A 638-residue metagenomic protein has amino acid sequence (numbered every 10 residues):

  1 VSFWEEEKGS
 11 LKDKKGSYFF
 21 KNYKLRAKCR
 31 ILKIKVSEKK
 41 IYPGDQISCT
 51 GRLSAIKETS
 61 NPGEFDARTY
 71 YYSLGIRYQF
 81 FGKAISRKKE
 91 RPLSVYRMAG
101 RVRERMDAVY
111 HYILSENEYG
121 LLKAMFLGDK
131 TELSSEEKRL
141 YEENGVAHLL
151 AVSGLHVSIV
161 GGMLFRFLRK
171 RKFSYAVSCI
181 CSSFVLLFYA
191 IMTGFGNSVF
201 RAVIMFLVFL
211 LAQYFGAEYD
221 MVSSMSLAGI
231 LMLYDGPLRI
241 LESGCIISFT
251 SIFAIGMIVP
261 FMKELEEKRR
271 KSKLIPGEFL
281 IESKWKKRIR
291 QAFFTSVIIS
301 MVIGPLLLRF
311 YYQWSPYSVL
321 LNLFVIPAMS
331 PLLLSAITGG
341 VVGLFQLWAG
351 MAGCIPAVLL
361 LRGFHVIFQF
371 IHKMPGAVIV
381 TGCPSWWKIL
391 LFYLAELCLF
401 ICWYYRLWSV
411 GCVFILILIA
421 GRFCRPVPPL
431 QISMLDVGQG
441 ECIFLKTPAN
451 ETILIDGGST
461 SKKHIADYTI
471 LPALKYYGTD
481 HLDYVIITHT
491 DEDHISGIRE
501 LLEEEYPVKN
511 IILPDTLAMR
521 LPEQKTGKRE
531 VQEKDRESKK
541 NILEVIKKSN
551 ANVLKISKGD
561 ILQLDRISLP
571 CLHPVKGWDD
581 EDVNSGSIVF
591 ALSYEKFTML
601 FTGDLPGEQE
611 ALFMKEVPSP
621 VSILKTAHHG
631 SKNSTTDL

Functional and structural regions predicted by a protein language model:
V1-H148, Y468-K475, H481, T516-N584 (+1 more regions): Membrane-interface helix/helix-cap signal primarily in integral membrane proteins
C49, Y71-M205, L210, M301 (+6 more regions): Aromatic-rich juxtamembrane segments at the membrane interface
G51, M125, S153, G194 (+14 more regions): Divalent metal-coordination and catalytic microenvironments
F80, S134-S318, S335, T381-V427 (+2 more regions): Hydrophobic alpha-helical transmembrane segments in multi-pass membrane proteins
R87-M98, E104, E143, W285 (+2 more regions): Membrane-interface amphipathic/re-entrant loop segments adjacent to transmembrane helices in multi-pass membrane
L233-L241, Q369-Y484, Q524-K528, K547-T626 (+1 more regions): Core dinuclear metal-dependent hydrolase active-site scaffold
E492-E503, D535-K540, T636-D637: Metal-dependent catalytic neighborhoods of phosphoester/phosphodiester hydrolases
K509-L517: Short internal beta-strands
